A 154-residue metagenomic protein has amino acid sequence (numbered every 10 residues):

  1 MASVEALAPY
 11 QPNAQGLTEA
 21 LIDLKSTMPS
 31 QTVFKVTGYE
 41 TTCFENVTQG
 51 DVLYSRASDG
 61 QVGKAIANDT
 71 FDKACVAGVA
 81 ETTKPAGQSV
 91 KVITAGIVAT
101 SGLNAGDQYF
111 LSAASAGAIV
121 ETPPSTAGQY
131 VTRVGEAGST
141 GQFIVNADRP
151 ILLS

Functional and structural regions predicted by a protein language model:
M1-P29: A signal for long, low-complexity, Ser/Thr/Asn-enriched, surface-exposed stalk/shaft and domain-boundary segments
V4-A6, P29-S154: Glycine-anchored, exposed beta-strand/edge motif detector
